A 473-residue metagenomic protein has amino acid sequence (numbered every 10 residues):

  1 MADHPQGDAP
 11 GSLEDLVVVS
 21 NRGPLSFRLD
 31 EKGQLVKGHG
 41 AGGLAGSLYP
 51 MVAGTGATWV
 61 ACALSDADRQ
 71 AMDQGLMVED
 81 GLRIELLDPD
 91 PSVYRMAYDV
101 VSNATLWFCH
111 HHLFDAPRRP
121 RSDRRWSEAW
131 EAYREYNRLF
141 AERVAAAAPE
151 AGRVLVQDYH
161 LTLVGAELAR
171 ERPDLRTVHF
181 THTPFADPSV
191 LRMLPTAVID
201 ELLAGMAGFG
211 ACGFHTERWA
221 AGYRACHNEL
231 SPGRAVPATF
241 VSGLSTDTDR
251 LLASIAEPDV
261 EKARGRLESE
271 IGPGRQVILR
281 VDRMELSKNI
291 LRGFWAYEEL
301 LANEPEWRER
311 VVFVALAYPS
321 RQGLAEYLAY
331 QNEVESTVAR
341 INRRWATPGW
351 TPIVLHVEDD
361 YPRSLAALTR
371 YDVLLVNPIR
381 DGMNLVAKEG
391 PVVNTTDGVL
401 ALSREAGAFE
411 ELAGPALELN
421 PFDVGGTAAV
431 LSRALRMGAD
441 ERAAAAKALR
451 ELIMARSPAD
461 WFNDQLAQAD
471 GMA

Functional and structural regions predicted by a protein language model:
A2-A473: Catalytic cores of carbohydrate-active enzymes across secretory and cytosolic contexts
